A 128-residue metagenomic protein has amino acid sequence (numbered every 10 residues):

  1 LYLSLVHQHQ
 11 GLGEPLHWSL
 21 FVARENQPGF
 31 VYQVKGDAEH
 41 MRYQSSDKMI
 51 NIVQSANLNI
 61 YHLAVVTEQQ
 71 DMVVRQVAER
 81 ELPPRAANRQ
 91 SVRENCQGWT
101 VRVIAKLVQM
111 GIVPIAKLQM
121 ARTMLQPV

Functional and structural regions predicted by a protein language model:
L1-E94: Non-catalytic ligand/cofactor/substrate-binding and regulatory segments of enzyme domains
L82-V128: Activation targets extended, charge/polar-rich intrinsically disordered C-terminal tails
